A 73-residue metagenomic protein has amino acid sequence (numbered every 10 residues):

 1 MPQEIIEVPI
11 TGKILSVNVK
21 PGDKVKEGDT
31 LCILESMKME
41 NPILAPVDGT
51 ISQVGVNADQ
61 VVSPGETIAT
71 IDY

Functional and structural regions predicted by a protein language model:
M1-K13, I33-P46, Y73: Short beta-strand-turn/beta-hairpin segments enriched in glycine/proline and small hydrophobics that form edge-strand
K13-L15, K24, T50, V61: Generic "edge-of-domain/loop-turn" microfeature
S16-K20, Q53-V56: Short histidine-centered loop motifs in beta-beta connectors
K20-L31, A58-I68: Short, well-structured beta-strand-loop connectors
P46-D72: Short hydrophobic interaction/assembly module
